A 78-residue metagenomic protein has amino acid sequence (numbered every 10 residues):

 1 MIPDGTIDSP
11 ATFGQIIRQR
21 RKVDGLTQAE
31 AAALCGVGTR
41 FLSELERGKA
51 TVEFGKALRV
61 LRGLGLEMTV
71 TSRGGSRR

Functional and structural regions predicted by a protein language model:
M1-T12, E67, S72-R78: N-terminal flexible/basic segments that precede or flank functional cores
Q15, D24-L26: Residue-level signal for the short linker/turn that defines the boundary of a DNA-recognition helix
Q15-I16, R59: Pre-recognition alpha-helix immediately N-terminal to the DNA-recognition helix within helix-turn-helix or winged-helix
L26-F41: Short alpha-helical DNA-recognition segment
G55-T71: DNA major-groove recognition helix of helix-turn-helix/homeodomain DNA-binding modules
